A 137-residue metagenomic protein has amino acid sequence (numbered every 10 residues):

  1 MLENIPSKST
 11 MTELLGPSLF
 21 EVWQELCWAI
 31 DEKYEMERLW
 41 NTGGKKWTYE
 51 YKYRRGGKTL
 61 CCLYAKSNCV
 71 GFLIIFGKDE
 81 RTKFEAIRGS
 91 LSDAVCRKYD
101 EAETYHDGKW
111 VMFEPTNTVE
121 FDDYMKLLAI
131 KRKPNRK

Functional and structural regions predicted by a protein language model:
M1-K137: Charge-dense, helix-prone N-terminal extensions
